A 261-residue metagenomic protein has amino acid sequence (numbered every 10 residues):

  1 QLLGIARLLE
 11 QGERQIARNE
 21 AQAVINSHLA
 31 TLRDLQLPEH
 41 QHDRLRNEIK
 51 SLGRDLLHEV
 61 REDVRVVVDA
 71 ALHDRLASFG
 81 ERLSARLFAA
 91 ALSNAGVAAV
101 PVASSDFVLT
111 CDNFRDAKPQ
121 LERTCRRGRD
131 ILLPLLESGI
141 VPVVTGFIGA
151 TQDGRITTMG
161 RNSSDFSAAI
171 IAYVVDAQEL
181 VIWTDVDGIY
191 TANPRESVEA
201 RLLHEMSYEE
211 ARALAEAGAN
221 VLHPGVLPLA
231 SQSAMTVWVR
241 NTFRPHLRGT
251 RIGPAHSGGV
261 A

Functional and structural regions predicted by a protein language model:
Q1-L222, V226-L227: Nucleotide/pyrophosphate-binding catalytic subdomain
S207-G253: A conserved active-site cap/scaffold subdomain adjacent to cofactor or substrate pockets
R251-A261: A conserved regulatory-domain signal marking ACT and ACT-like small-molecule sensing domains and adjacent regulatory
